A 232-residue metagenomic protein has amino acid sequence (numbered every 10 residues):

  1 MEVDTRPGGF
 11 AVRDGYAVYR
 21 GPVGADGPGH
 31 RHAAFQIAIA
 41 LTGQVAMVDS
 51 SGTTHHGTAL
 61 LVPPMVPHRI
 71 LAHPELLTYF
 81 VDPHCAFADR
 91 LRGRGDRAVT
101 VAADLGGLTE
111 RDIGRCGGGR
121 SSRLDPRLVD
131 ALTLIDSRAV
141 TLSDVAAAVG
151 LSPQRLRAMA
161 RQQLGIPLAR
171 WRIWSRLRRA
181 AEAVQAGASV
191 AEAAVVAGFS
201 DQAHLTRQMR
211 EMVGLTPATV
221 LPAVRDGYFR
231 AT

Functional and structural regions predicted by a protein language model:
M1, R207-T232: …primarily DNA-binding HTH/wHTH and HhH modules…
E2-R92: N-terminal regulatory/effector-sensing and dimerization cores that precede helix-turn-helix DNA-binding domains
Y19-G24, D112-G119, R157-G165: Short, Lys/Arg-enriched N-terminal segment that forms or immediately precedes the first helix of a structured domain
P83-A86, D125, V220: Serine-centered coil/turn micro-motif
G93-R111: Aromatic/histidine-rich interaction motifs
G106, E110-T141, A146-V149, R170-A188: A short, Lys/Arg-enriched amphipathic alpha-helix from helix-turn-helix/homeodomain DNA-binding modules
S143-R172, A194-T216: Basic/polar phosphate-binding segments, predominantly the helix-turn-helix DNA-binding elements of transcriptional
Q163-S200, A223-T232: Terminal helix-turn-helix DNA-binding modules in bacterial transcription factors
